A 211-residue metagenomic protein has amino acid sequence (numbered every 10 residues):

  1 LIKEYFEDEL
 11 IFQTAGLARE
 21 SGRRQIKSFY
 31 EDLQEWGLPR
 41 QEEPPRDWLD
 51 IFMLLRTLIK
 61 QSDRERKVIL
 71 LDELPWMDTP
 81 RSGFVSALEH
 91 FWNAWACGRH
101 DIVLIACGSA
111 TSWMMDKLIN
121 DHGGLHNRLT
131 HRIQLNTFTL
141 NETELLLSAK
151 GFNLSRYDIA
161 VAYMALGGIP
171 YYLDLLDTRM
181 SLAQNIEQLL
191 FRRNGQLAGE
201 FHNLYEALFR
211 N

Functional and structural regions predicted by a protein language model:
L1-N211: Phosphate-binding site recognition
